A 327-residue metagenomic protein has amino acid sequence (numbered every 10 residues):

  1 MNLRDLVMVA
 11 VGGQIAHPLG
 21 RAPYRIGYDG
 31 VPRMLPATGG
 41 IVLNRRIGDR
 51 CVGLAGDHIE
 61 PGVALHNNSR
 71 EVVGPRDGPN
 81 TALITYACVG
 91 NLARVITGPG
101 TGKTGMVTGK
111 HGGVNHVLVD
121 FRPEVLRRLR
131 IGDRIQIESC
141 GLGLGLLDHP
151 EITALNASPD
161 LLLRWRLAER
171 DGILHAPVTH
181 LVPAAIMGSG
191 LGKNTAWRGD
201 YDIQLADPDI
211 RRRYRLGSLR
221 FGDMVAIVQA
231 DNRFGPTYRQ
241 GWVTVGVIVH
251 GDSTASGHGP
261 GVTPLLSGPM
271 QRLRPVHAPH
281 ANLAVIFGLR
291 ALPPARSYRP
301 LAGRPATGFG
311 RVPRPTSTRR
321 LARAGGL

Functional and structural regions predicted by a protein language model:
M1-N2: Epigenetic methyl-mark regulator signature
V7-G303: Conserved mixed alpha/beta catalytic, RNA-binding, or beta-rich assembly cores of soluble enzyme, regulatory
F309-L327: Long, low-complexity, intrinsically disordered segments
